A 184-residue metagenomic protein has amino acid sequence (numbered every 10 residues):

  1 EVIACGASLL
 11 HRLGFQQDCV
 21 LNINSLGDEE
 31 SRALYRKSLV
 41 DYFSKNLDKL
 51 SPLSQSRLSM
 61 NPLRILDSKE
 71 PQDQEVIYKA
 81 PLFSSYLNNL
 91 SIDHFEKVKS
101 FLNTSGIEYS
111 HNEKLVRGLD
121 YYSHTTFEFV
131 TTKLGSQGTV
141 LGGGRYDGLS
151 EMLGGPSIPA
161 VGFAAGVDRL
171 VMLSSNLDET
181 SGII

Functional and structural regions predicted by a protein language model:
E1-Q16, L21, S56-I184: Positively charged, Gly/Ser-enriched RNA/tRNA-binding surfaces
L26-S68: Short terminal or interdomain "cap/linker" segment that borders an active site or interface and mediates
